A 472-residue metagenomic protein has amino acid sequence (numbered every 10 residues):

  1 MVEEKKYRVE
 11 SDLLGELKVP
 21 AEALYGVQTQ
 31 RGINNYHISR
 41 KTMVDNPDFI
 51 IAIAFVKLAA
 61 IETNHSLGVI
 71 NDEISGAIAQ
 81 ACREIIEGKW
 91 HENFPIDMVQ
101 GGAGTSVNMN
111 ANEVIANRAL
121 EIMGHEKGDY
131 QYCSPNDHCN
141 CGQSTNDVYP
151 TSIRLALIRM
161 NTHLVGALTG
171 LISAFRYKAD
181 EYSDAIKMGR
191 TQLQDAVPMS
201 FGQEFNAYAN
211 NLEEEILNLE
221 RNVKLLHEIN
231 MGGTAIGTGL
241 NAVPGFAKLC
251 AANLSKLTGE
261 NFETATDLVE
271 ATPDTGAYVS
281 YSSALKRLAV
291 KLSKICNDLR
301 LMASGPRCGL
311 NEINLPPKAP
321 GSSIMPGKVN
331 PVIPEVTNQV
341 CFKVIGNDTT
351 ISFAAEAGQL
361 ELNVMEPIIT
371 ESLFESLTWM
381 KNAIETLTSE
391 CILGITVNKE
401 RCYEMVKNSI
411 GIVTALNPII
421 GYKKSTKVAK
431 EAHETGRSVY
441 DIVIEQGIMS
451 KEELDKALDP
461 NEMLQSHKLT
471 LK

Functional and structural regions predicted by a protein language model:
M1-K472: Conserved, well-structured ligand/cofactor-binding cores
